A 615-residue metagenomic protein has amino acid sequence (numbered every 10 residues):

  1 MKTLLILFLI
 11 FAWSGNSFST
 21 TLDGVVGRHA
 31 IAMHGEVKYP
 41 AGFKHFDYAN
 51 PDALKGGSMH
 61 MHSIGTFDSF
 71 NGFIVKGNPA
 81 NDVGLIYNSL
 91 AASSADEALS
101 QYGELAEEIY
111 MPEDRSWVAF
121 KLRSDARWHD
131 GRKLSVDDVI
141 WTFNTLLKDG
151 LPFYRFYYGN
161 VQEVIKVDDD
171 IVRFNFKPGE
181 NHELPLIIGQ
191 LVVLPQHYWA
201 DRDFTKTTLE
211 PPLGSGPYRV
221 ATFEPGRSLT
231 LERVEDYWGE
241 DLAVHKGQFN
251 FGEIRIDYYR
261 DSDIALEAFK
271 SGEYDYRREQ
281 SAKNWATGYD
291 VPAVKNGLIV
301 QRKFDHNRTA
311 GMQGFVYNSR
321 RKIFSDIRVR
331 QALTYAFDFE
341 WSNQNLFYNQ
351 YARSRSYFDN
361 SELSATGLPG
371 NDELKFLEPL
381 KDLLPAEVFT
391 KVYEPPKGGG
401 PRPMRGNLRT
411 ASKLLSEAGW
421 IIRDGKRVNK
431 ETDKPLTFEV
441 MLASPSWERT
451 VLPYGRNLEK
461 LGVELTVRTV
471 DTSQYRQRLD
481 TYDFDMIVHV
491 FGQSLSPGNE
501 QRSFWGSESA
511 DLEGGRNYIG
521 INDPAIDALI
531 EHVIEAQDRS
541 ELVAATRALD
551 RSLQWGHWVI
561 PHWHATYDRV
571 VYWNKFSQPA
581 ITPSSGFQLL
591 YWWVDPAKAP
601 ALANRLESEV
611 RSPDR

Functional and structural regions predicted by a protein language model:
T21-D114, K121, W141-N144, K148 (+1 more regions): N-terminal lobe/hinge region of extracytoplasmic solute-binding protein
A49, A53-L54, K76-D82, E108-P152 (+6 more regions): Aromatic- and charge-enriched surface segment that lines or borders ligand/interaction sites
S63-G65, N78-N81, L85, E224-L229 (+5 more regions): Detector for C-terminal structural segments
T66, G84-L99, I188-R255, R260-E267 (+3 more regions): Gly/Pro-rich hinge or "lid" segments in bacterial periplasmic/extracellular proteins
L105-E107, H129, L134, N175-L194 (+4 more regions): Aromatic-rich, solvent-exposed beta-strand/loop patch
K121, R155-A200, S215-E224, P369-D382: Surface-exposed binding/hinge segments that line and control ligand-binding clefts or catalytic entry sites
R123, K206, G239-Y289, Q331 (+4 more regions): Ligand-site clamp/hinge motif
E163-I165, A221-E232, D257-R321, R328-A332 (+4 more regions): Extracellular/periplasmic solute-recognition and catalytic clefts
